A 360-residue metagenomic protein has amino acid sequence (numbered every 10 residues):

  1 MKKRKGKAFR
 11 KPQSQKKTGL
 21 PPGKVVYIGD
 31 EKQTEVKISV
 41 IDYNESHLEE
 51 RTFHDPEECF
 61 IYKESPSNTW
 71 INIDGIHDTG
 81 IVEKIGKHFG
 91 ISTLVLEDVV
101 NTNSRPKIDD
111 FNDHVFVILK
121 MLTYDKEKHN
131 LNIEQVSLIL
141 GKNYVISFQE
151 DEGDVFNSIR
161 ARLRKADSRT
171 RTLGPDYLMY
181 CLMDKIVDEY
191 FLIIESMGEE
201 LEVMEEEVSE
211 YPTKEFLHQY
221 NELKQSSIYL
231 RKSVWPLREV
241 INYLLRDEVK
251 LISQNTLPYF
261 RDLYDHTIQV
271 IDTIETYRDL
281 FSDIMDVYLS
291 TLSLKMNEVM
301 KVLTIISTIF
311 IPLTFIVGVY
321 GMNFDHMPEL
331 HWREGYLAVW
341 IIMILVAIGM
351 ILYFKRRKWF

Functional and structural regions predicted by a protein language model:
M1-Q254, Y259-D262, H266-T273, W359-F360: Peripheral, non-transmembrane regulatory/ligand-interaction domains of membrane transport proteins
K2-K3, D265-F360: Hydrophobic alpha-helical transmembrane segments and their immediately adjacent juxtamembrane loops
